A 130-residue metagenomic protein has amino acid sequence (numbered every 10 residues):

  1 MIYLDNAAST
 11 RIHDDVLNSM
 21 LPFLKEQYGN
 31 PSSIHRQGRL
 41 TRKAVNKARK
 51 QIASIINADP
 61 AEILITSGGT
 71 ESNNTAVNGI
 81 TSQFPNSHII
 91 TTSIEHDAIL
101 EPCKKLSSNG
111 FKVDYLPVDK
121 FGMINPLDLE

Functional and structural regions predicted by a protein language model:
M1-E130: Pyridoxal 5′-phosphate
